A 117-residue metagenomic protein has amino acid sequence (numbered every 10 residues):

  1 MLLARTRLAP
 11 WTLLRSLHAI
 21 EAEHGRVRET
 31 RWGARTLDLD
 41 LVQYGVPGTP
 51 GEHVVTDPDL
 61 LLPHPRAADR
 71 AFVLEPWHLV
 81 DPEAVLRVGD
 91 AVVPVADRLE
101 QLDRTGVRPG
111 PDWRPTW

Functional and structural regions predicted by a protein language model:
M1-R5: Short, charge-patterned binding micro-sites
L8-W117: Flexible, gly/pro- and Lys/Arg-enriched active-site loops
